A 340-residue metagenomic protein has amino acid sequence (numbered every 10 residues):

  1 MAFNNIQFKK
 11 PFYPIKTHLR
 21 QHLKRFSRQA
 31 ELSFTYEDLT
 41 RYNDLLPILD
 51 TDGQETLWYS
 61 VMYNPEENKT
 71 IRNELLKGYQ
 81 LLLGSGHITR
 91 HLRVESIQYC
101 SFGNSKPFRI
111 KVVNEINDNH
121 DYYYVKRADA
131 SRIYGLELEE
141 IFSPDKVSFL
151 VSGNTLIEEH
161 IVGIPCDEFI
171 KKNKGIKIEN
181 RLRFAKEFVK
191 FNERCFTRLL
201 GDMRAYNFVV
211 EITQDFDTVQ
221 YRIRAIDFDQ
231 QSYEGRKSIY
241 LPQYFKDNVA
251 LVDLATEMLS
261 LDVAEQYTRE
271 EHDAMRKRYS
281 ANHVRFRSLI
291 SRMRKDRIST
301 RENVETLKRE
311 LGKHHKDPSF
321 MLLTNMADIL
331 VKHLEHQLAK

Functional and structural regions predicted by a protein language model:
A2-S85, L92, C100-F102, N117: Broad phosphate/nucleotide-binding scaffolds in NTP-utilizing and phosphate-metabolizing enzymes
Q21, R25, Q29, I48 (+8 more regions): Surface-exposed polar/charged interaction patches
W58-D167: Conserved ATP-binding subdomain of kinase catalytic cores across diverse folds
V61-N68, I133, F142, R194-R204 (+2 more regions): Short secondary-structure transition/capping segments
I141-S143, N154-E159, K190-F191, D253-D262: Short C-terminal domain-edge/linker segments immediately following a structured domain
E168-G175: AlphaC helix of the protein kinase catalytic domain
I176-S238: Conserved kinase catalytic-core segment
D217-K340: C-terminal catalytic region of ATP-dependent kinase domains
